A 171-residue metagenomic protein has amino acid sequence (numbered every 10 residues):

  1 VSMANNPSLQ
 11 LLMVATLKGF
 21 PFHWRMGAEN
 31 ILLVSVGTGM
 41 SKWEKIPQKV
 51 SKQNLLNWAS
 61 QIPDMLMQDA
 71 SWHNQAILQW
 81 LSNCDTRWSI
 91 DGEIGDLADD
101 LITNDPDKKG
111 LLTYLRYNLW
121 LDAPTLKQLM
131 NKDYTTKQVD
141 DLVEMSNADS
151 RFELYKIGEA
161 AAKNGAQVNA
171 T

Functional and structural regions predicted by a protein language model:
V1-L17: Active-site gating loop/helix substructures
M3, W24, A28, T38 (+1 more regions): C-terminal helical/tail subdomains of lipid-metabolizing enzymes
N5-S8, L56, S60, Y155: Hydrophobic alpha-helical segments
N6-L9, K45-K49, L129-M130: Short coil/turn segments at secondary-structure boundaries
L12-Q53: Hydrophobic, mid-to-C-terminal alpha-helical segments
G19-F22, N57-Q61, D141-S146: Glycine-rich loops and low-complexity Gly/Arg-rich segments that provide flexible linkers or classic glycine-based
K45-S71: Short, low-complexity, polybasic intrinsically disordered segments
